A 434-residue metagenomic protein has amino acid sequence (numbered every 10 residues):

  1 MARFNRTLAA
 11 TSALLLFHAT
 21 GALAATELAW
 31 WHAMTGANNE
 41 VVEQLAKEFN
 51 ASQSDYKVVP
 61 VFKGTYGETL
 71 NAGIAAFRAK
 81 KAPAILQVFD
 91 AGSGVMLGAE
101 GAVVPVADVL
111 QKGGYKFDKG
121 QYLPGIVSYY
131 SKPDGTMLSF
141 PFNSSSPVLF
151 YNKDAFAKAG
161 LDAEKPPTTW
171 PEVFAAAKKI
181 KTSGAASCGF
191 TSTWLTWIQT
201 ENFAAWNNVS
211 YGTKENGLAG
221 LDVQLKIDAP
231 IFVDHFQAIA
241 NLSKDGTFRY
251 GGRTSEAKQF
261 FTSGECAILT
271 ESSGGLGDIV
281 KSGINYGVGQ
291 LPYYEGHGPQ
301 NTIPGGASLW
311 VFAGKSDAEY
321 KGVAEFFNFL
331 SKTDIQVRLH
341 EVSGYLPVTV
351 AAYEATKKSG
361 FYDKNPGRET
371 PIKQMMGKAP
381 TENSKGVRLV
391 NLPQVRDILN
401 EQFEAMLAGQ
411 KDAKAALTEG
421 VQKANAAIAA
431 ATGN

Functional and structural regions predicted by a protein language model:
Q44, E48-Y122, K158-G160, K165-T168 (+5 more regions): Extracytoplasmic "Venus flytrap"/periplasmic binding protein-like
A51-S52, A79, A157-A159, L225 (+6 more regions): Extracytoplasmic/periplasmic substrate-recognition and gating elements
A91-V148, F174, E201-F203, N285-G289 (+1 more regions): Hinge/lid segment of periplasmic solute-binding proteins
A107-Y122, P166, V209-D234, K281 (+4 more regions): Short, solvent-exposed loop/beta-turn-alpha elements that line the ligand-binding surface or hinge of extracytoplasmic
Y122, G289-Q290, E341-I398, A405 (+1 more regions): Long, aromatic- and glycine/proline-rich binding clefts that accommodate carbohydrate-like moieties
S131-F142, P147, P171-L221, C266: Extracytoplasmic/periplasmic solute-binding protein
A157, A163, T182, G377-N434: Conserved C-terminal helix/tail region of periplasmic/extracytoplasmic solute-binding proteins
F174-K179, G217-G251: Glycine-centered hinge/linker elements that transmit conformational signals in sensory and ligand-binding systems
